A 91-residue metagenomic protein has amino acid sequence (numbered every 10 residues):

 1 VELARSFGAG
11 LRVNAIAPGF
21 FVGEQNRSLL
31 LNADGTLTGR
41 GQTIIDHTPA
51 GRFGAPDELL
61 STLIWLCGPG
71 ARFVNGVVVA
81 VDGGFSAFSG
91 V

Functional and structural regions predicted by a protein language model:
A4-A9, F21, G54, C67: A short hydrophobic alpha-helix cap/turn motif
G10-R12, V74-G76: Short, small/polar-rich loop/turn modules that mediate ligand/substrate recognition or access, typified
R12-V22, C67, A80-D82: Conserved SDR Rossmann-fold cofactor-binding beta-strand/turn motif
F20-H47, G90-V91: A glycine/serine/threonine-rich, flexible loop-to-helix segment that serves as the NAD(P) cofactor-binding "lid"
G35-L37, T48-L59: A conserved structural motif in NAD(P)-dependent oxidoreductases
L59-L60, L66: Non-catalytic, hydrophobic alpha-helical segments
I64, N75-V91: Short C-terminal tail/terminal secondary-structure segment of NAD(P)H-dependent dehydrogenase/reductase domains
